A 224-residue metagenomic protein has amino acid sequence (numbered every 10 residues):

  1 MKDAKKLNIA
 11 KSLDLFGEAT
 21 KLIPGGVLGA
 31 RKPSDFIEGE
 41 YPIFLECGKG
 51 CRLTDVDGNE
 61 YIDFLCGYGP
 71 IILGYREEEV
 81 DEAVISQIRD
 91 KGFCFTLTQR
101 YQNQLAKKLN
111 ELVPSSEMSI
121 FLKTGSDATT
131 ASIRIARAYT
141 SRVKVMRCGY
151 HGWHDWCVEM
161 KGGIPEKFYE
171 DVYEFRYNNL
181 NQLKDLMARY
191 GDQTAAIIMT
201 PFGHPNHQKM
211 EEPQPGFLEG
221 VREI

Functional and structural regions predicted by a protein language model:
K2-C47: Active-site-adjacent loop/helix segments that line or gate small-molecule/cofactor pockets in enzymes
K5, I9, F95, Y173 (+1 more regions): Hydrophobic alpha-helical scaffolding
A10-T20, R52-N59, N110-E111: Short, hydrophobic/aliphatic alpha-helical segments
P42-D63: Active-site and channel-lining beta-strand-loop segments that bind or position nucleotide-derived/phosphorylated
E60-Y139: Glycine-rich loop-to-alpha-helix module at the N-terminal edge of alpha/beta enzyme cores
A106-G203, G216: PLP-dependent aspartate aminotransferase-fold enzymes
F202-E212: Glycine-rich, proline-tolerant flexible connector loops at the mouths of alpha/beta enzymes
E211-I224: Catalytic PLP-binding core of fold-type I/II PLP enzymes
